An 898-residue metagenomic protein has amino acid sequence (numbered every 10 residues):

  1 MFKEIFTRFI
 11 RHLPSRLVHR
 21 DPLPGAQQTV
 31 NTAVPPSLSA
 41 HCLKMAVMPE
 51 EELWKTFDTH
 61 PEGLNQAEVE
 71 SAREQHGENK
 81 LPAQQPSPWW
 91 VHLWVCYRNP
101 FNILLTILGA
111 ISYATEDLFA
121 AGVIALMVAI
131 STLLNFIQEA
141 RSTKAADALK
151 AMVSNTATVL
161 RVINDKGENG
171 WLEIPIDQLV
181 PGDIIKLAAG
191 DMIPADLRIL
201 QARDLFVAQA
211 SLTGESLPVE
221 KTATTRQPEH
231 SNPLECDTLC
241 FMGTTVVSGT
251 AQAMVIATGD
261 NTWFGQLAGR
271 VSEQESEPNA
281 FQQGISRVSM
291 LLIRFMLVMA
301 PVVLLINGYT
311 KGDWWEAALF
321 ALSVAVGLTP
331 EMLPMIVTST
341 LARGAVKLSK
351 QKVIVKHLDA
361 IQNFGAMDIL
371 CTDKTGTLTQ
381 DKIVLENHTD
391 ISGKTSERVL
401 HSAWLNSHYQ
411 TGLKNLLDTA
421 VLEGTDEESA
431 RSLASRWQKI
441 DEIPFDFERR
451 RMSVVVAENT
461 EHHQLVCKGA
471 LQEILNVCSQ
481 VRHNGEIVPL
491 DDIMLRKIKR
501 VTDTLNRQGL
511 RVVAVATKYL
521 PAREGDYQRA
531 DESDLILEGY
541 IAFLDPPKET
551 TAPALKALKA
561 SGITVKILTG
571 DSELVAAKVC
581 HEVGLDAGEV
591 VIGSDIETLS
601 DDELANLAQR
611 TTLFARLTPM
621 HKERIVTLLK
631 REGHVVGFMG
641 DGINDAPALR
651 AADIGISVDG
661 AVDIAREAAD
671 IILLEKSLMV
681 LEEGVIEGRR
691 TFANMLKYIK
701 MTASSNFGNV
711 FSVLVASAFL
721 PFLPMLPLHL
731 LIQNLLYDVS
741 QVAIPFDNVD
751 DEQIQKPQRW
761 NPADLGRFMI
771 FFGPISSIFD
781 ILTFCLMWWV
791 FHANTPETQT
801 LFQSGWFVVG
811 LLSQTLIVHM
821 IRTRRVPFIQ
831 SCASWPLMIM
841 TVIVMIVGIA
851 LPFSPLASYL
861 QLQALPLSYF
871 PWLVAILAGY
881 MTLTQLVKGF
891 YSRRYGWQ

Functional and structural regions predicted by a protein language model:
M1-V180, I185-I193, R198-F206, A210-L217 (+5 more regions): Non-lumenal N-terminal regulatory segments of integral membrane proteins
E78-A110, T143, H230-L239, R270-V298 (+6 more regions): Soluble-to-membrane junctions at the N-terminal ends of transmembrane alpha-helices in multi-pass ion-transporting
V95-A114, V128, T132, S154-N155 (+10 more regions): Alpha-helical transmembrane segments of multi-pass membrane proteins, especially the membrane-embedded transport
I103-V123, I163-K166, L291-T329, A342 (+6 more regions): Helix-interface capping motifs at the ends of transmembrane segments in multi-pass membrane proteins
T115, V123-S154, R161, E277-T372 (+5 more regions): Hydrophobic alpha-helical transmembrane segments
F206, T213, A223-T224, Q380-H401 (+4 more regions): Basic, amphipathic juxtamembrane/active-site segments that coordinate anionic phosphate or diphosphate groups
L239-V247, N363-L537, F543, K556-A557 (+6 more regions): Cytosolic catalytic regions of ATP/NTP-dependent phosphoryl-transfer enzymes
V303, P334, L341-R343, A587-F638 (+1 more regions): Membrane-embedded transport module
